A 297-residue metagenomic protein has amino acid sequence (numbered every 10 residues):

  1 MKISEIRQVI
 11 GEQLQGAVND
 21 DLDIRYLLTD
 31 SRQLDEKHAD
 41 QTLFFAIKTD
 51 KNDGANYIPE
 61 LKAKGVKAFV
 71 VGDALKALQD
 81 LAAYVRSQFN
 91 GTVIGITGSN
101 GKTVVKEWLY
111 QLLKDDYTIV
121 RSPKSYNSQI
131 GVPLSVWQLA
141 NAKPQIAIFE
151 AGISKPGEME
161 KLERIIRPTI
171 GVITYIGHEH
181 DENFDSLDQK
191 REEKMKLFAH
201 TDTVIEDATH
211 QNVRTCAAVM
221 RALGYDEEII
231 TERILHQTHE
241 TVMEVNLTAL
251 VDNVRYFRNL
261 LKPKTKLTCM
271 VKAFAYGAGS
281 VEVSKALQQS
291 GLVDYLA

Functional and structural regions predicted by a protein language model:
M1-Y84, Y225-E228: N-terminal leader/targeting and accessory segments in enzymes
S4-Q8, K76-V204: Phosphate-binding loop of NTP-binding sites
D40-F45, S128-I130, L134-A147, G171 (+1 more regions): Mobile, glycine- and charge-enriched loop segments and immediately flanking short secondary-structure elements within
L43, V66-A68, H200-T203, G291-Y295: Short active-site oxyanion
Y57, V105-L109, V283: Hydrophobic residues within alpha-helices that form the first helical element adjacent to the glycine-rich loop
I58, K62, A140, E163-R164 (+1 more regions): Non-catalytic positions within long, well-ordered alpha-helices that form the structural scaffold/packing of enzyme
I166-H178, A208-L235: A conserved, hydrophobic alpha-helical segment in the catalytic core of large ATP/adenylate-utilizing enzymes
L235-A297: A charged N-terminal "starter" segment
